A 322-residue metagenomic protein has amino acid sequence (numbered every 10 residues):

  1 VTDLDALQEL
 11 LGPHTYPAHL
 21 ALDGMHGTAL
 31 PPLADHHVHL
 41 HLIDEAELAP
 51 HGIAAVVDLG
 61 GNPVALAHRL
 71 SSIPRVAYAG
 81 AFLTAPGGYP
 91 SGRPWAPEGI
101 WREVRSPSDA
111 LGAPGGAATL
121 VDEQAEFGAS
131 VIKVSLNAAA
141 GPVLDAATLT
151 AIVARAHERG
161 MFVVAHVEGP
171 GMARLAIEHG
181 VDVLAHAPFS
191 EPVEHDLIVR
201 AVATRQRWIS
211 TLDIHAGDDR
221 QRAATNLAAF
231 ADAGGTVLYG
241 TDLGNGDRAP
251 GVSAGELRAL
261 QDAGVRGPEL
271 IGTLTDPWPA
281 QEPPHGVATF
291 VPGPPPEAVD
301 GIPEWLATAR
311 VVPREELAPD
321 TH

Functional and structural regions predicted by a protein language model:
V1-E47, A54, A77: Replace "His-x-His-based motif
G27-T28, P32, I152-V164: Short beta-strand/loop segments at the ligand-binding rim of alpha/beta enzyme cores
P32-V38, V56-D58, V76-G80, I132-V134 (+4 more regions): Hydrophobic faces of well-ordered beta-strands that scaffold small-molecule active sites in alpha/beta enzyme cores
I43-E45, T119-L120, G171-A173, V193-L197 (+1 more regions): Short acidic active-site motifs
A46-N137, G141-H157, W208-T211: Divalent-metal coordination cores built from histidine and acidic residues
G52-I53, G128, I177-L184, V202-W208 (+2 more regions): Glycine-enriched alpha-helix->loop->beta-strand junction motifs that scaffold or abut catalytic
R69-I73, A125-G128, D196-T204, A228-G234: Acidic (Asp/Glu)-rich catalytic clusters
R222-A298, I302-L306, R310-D320: His/Asp/Glu-enriched, well-ordered alpha-helical/loop segment that forms or immediately abuts the divalent-metal
